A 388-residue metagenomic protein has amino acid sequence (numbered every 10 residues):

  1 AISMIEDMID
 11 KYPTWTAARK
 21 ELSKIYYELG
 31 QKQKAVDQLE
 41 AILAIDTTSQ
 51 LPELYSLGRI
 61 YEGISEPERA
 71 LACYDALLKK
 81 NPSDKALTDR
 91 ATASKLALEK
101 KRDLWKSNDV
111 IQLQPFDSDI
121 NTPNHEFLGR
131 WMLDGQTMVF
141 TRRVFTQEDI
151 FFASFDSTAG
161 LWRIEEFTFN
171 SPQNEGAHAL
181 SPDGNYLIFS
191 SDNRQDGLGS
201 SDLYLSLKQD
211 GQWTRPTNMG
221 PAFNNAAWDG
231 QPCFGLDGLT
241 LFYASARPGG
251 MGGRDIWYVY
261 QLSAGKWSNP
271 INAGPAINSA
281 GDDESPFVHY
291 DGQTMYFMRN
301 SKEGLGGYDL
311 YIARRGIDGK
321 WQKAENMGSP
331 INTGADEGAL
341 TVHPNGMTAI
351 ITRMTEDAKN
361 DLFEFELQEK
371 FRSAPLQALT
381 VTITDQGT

Functional and structural regions predicted by a protein language model:
D7-D10, A41-A44, K79: Conserved structural position within tetratricopeptide repeats
W15, S49-Q50, D84: Residue-level recognition of tetratricopeptide repeat
S56, G63, P67, A76-T382 (+1 more regions): Short, conserved micro-motifs composed of acidic
